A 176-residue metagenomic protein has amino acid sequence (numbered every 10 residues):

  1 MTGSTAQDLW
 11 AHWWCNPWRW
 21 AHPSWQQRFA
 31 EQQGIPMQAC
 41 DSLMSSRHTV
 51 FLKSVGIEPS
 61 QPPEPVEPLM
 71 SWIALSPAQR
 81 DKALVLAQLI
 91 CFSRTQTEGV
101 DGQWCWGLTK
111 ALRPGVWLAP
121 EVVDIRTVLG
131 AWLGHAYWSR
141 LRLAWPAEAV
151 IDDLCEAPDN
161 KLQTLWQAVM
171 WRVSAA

Functional and structural regions predicted by a protein language model:
M1-A176: General marker for long, soluble alpha-helical cores
